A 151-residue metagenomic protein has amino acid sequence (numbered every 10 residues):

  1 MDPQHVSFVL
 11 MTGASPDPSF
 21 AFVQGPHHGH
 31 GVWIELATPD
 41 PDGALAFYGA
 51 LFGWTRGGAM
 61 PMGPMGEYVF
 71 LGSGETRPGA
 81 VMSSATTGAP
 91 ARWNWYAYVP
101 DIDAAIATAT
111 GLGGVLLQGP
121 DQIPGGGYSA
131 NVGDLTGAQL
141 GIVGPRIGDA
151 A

Functional and structural regions predicted by a protein language model:
M1-D2, H27-G29, L36-P41, A85-A91 (+1 more regions): Short, low-complexity cationic-aromatic patches
M1-Q4, D40-D42, G74, Y96-Q139: Vicinal oxygen chelate
F8-V9, G79-M82, N131, L140-G141: Conserved beta-strand in the GNAT
V9-L45, L51-W54, R92-W95, P145-A151: N-terminal beta-strand motif that seeds the catalytic metal site of vicinal oxygen chelate
T12, T55-G63, Q118-I123, G148-A150: Conserved catalytic-core motifs of GNAT/GCN5-like acyltransferases
L36-R77, A104, G111: Core segments of cupin and vicinal oxygen chelate
G63-E67, A89, P124-Y128: Short acidic/glycine-enriched loop/turn segments that link adjacent beta-strands
V81-A85, R92, D103: Intrinsically disordered, low-complexity segments enriched in Gly and acidic/Ser/Thr residues that form flexible
